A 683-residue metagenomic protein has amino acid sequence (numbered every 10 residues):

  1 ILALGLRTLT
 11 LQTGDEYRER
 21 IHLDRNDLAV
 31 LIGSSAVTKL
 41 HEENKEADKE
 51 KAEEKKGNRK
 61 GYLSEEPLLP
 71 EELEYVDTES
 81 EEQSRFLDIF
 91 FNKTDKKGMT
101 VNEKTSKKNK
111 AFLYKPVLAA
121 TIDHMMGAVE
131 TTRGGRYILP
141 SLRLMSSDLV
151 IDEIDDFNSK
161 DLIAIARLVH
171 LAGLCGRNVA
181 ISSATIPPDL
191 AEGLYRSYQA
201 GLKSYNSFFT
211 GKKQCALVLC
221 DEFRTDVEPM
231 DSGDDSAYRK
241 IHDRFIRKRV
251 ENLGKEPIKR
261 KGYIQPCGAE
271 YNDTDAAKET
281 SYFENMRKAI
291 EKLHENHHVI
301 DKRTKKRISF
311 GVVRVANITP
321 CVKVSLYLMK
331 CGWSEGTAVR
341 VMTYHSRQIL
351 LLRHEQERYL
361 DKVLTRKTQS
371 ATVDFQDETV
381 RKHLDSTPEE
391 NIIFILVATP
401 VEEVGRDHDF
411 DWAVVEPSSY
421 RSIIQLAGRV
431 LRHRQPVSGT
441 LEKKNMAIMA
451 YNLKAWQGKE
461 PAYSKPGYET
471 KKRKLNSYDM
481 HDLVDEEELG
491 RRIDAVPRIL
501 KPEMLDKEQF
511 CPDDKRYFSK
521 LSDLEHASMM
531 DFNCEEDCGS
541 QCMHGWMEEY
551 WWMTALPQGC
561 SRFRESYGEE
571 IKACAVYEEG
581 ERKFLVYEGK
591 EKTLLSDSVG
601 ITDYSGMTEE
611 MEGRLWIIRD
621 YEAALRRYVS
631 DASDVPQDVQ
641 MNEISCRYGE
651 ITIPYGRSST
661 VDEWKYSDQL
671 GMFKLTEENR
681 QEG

Functional and structural regions predicted by a protein language model:
I1-G683: N-terminal helicase ATP-binding lobe
